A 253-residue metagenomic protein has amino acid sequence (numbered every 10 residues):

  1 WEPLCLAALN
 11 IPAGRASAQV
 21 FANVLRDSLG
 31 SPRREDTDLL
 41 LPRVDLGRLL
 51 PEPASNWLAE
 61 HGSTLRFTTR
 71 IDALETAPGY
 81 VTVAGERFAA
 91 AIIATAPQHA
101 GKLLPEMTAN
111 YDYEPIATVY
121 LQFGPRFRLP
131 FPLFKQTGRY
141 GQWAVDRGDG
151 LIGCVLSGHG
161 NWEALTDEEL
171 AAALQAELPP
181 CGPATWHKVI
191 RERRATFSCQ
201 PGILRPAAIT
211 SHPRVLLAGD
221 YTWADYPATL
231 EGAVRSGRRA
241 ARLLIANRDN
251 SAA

Functional and structural regions predicted by a protein language model:
W1-A77, R87: Active-site/ligand-binding neighborhood in enzyme catalytic cores
A7, I11, Q98, E177 (+1 more regions): Phosphate/oxyanion-binding loops and surfaces in catalytic or ligand/nucleic-acid-binding neighborhoods
N10, L74-G79, E192-P201: Short, solvent-exposed polar/charged micro-motifs at secondary-structure junctions
L25, E35-T37, L129-P130, R193 (+1 more regions): Glycine-rich, flexible loop/turn motifs
L65-F67, I93, L217: A structural signal for the hydrophobic beta-strands that form the central parallel beta-sheet of Rossmann-like
T69-E177, P206: Mid-domain catalytic core of redox enzymes that form a hydrophobic substrate pocket/lid adjacent to a catalytic redox
W143-A253: Conserved flavin/dinucleotide-binding core of flavoenzymes
